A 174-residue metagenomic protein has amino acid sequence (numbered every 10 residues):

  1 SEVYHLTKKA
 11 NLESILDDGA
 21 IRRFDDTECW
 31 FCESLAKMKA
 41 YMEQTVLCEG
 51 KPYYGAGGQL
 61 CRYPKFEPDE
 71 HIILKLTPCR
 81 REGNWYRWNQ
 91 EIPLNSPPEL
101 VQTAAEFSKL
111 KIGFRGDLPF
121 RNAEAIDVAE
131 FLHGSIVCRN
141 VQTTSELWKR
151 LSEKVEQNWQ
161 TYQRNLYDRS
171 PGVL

Functional and structural regions predicted by a protein language model:
S1-C32, M42-E49: ADP-ribose/NAD+-binding catalytic cleft of ART/PARP-like enzymes
A36-K37: Conserved beta-strand elements of beta-rich interaction domains across eukaryotes, especially beta-propellers
E49-L174: Active-site and NAD+-binding cores of ADP-ribose-processing enzymes
